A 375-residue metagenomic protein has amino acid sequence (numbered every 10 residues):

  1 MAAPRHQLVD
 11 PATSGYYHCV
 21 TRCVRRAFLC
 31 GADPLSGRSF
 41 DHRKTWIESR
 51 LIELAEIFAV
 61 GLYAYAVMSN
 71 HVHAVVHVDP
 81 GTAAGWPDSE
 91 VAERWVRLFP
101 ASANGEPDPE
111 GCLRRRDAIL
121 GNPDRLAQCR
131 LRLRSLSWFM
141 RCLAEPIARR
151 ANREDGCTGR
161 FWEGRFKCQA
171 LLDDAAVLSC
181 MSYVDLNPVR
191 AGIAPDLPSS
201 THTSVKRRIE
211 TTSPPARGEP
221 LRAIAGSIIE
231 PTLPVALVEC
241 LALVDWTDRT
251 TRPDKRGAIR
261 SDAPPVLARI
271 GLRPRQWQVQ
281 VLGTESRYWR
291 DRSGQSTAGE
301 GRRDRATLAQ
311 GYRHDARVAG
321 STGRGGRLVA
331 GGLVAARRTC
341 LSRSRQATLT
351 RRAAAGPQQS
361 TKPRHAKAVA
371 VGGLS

Functional and structural regions predicted by a protein language model:
M1-S375: Short catalytic/metal-binding and nucleic-acid-binding patches
